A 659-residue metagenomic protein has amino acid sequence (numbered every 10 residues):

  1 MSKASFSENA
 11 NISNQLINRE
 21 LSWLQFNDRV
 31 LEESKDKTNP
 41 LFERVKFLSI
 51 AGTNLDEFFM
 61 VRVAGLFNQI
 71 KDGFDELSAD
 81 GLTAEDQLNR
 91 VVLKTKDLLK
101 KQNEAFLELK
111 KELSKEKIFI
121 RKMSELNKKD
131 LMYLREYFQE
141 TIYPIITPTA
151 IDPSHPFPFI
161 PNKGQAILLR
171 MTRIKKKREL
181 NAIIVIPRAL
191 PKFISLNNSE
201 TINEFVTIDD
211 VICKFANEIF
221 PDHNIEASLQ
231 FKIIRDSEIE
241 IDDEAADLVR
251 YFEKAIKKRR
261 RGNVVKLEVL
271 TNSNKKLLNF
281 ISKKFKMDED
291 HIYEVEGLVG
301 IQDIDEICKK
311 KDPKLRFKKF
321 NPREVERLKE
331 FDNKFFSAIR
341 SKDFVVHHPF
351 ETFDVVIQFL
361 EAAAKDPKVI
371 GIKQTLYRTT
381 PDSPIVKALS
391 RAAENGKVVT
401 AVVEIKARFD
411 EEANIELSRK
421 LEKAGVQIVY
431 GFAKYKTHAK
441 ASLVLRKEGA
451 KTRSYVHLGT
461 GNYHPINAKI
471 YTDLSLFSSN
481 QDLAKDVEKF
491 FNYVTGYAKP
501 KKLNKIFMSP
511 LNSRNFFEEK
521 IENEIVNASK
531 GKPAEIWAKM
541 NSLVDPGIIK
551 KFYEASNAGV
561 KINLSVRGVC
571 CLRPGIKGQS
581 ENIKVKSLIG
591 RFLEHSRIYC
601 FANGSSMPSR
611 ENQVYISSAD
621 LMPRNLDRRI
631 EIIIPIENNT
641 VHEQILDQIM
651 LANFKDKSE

Functional and structural regions predicted by a protein language model:
M1-I536, E554-A558, C570-F592, I598-E659: N-terminal localization/anchoring segments of enzymes in phospholipid and broader phosphate metabolism
N541: Cofactor-pocket helix-loop regions in the catalytic cores of large enzyme subunits
P546-I549, Y553: Glycine/threonine-rich ATP-lid/beta-loop region of ATP-binding domains
K561-S565: Hydrophobic alpha/beta core scaffold segments
